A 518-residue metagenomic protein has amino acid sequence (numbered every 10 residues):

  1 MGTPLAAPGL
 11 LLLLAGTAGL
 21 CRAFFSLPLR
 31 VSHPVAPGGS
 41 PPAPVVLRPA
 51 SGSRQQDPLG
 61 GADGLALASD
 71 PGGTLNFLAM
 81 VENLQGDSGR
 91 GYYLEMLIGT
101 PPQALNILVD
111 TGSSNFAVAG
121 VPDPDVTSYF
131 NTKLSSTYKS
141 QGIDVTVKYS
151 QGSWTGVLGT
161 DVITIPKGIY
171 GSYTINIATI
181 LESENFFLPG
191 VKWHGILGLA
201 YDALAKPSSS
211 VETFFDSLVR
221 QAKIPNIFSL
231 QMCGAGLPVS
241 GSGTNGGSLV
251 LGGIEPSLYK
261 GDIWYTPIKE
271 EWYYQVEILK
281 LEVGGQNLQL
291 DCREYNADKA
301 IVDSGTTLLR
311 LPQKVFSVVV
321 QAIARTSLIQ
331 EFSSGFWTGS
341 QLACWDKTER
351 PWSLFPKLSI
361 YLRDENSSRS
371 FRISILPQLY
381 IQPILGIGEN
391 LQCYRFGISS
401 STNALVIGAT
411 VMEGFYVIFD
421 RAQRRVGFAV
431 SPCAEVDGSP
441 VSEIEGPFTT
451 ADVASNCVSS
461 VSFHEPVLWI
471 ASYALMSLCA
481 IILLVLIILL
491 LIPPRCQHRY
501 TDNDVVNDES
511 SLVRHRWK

Functional and structural regions predicted by a protein language model:
G2, F25, D70-V81, G86-K192: Signature of the N-terminal lobe/flap region of pepsin-like aspartyl proteases
T3-P37, I177-S183, I268-E270, C292-K299 (+3 more regions): Aspartic protease catalytic domain
A15-D87, T164-Y295, I381-G397: Aspartyl protease catalytic domain
R90-L94, P101-L105, S114, I143 (+13 more regions): Core residues of folded domains in eukaryotic genome-function proteins
M96, N106-V109, F116-V118, I196-L197 (+4 more regions): Short hydrophobic beta-strand that contains or immediately precedes a catalytic carboxylate
L108, T155, G241-G243, D291-E294 (+1 more regions): Low-complexity, polar/charged sequence tracts that form flexible coils or short amphipathic helices and often embed
D110, I163, G198, L230 (+5 more regions): A residue-level signal for conserved active-site and pocket-lining positions in enzyme catalytic cores
V121-Y170, V318, I323-S368: Aspartic protease
